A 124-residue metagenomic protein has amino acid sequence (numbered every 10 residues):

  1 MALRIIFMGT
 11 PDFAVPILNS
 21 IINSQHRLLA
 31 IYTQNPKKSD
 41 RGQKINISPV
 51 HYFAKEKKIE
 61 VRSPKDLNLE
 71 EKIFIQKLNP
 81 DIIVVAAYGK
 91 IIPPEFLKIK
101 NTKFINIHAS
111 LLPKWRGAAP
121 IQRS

Functional and structural regions predicted by a protein language model:
M1-S124: One-carbon transfer enzymes
